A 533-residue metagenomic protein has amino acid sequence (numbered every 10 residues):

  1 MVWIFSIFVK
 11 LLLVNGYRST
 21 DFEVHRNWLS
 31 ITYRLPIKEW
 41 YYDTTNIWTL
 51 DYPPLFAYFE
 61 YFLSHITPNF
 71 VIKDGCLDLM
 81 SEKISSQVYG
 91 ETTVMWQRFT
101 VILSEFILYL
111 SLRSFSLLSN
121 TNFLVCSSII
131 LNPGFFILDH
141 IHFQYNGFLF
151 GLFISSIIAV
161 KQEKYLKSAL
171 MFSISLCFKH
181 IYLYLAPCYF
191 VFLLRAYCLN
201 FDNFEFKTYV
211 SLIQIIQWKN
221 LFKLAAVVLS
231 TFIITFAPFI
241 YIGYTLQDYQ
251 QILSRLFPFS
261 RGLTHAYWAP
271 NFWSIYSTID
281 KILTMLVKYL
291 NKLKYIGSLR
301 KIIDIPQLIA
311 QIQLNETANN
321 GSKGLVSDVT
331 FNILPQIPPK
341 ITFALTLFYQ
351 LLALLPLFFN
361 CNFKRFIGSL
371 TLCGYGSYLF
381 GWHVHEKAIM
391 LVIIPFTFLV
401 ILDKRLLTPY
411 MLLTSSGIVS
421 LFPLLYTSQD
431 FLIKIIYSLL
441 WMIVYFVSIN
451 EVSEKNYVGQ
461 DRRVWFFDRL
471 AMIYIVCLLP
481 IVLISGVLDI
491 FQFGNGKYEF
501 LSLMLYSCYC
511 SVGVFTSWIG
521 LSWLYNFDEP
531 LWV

Functional and structural regions predicted by a protein language model:
M1-K10, E105, C126, I475-V482 (+1 more regions): Alpha-helical transmembrane segments
M1-N15, S114-F123, W518, W523: Start-transfer (signal-anchor) and selected internal transmembrane alpha helices of multi-pass inner/ER membrane
V2-P68, I154-K161, Y165-M171, F204-I213: General structural concept
F22-N27, I31-F70, L77-R98, P133-L149 (+2 more regions): Membrane-interfacial catalytic/cofactor-binding modules of polytopic membrane enzymes
E60, Q97-L108, L112: Hydrophobic alpha-helical transmembrane segments in multi-pass integral membrane proteins
S86, L103, T121-I158, Y165-A186 (+5 more regions): Membrane-embedded helix bundles of polyisoprenyl
Y109, R113, L117, F153-Q162 (+2 more regions): Hydrophobic transmembrane alpha-helices
K161-H265: Histidine/cysteine- and/or acidic
